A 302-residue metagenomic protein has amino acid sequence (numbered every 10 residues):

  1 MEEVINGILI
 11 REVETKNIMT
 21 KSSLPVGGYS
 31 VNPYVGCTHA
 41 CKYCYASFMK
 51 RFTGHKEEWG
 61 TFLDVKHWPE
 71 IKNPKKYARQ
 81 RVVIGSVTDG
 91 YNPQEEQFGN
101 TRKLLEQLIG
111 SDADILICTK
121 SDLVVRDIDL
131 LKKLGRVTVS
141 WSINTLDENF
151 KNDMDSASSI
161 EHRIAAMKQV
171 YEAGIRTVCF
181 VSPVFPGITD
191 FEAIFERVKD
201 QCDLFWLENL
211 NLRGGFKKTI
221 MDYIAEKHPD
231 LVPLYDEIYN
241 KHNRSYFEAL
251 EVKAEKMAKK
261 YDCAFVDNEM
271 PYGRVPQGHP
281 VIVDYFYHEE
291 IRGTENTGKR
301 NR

Functional and structural regions predicted by a protein language model:
M1-T138, L146-N149, I160-E161, A165 (+1 more regions): Conserved Radical SAM active-site core
E2-E14, E192-R302: Auxiliary Fe-S-binding modules of radical SAM enzymes
Y29, V82, I115, V139-W141 (+3 more regions): Hydrophobic faces of well-ordered beta-strands that scaffold small-molecule active sites in alpha/beta enzyme cores
V83-N92, D122-V125, V137-A157, P186 (+2 more regions): Conserved radical SAM core fold
I109, Y171-E172, K199, K259: Anion (oxyanion) recognition and catalysis
K120, S142, V266-M270: Conserved beta-strand termini and adjacent loop/short-helix elements that scaffold enzyme active sites in alpha/beta
K133-V139, K199-L204: Glycine-enriched alpha-helix->loop->beta-strand junction motifs that scaffold or abut catalytic
S156, K168-T189, N240-R244: Conserved strand-turn element in the central/C-terminal portion of the radical SAM core barrel that lines
